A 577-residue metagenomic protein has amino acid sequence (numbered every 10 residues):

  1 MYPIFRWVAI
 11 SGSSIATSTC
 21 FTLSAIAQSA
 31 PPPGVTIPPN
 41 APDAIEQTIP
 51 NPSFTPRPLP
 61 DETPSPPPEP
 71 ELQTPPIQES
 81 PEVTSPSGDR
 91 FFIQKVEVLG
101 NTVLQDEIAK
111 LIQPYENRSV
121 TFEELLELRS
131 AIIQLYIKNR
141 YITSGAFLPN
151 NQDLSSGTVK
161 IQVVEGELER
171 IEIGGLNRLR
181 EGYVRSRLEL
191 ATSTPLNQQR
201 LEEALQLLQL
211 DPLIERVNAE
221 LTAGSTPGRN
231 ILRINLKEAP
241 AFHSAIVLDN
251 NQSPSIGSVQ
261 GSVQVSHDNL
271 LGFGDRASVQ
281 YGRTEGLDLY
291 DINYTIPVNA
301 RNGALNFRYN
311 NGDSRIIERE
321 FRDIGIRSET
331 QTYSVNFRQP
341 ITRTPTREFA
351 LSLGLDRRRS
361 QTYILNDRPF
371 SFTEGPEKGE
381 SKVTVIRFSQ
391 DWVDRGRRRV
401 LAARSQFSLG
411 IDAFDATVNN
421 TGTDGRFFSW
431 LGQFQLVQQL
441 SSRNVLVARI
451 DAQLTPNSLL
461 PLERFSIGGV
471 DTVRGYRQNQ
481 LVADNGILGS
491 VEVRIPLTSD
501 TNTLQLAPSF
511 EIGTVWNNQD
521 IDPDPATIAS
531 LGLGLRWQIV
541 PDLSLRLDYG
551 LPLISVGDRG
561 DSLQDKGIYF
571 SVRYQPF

Functional and structural regions predicted by a protein language model:
Y2-I4, Q28-Q252, V263-Q264, Q280-D291 (+2 more regions): Periplasmic polypeptide-binding modules associated with outer-membrane biogenesis and secretion
G228, G257-G261, G286-Y290, E329-Y333 (+5 more regions): Residues that define the transmembrane beta-barrel architecture of outer-membrane proteins
F242-Q252, V263-H267, F273-E285, Y290-I292 (+4 more regions): Transmembrane beta-strand segments that form the barrel wall of outer-membrane beta-barrel proteins
F242-S244, L271-A277, A300-L305, S314-R315 (+6 more regions): Repeated loop/turn-to-beta-strand initiation elements of outer-membrane beta-barrel proteins
V265, L535-W537, D542, L563-F577: Outer-membrane beta-barrel "beta-signal"
H267-N269, I296-V298, Q339-I341, W392-D394 (+5 more regions): Residue-level signature of outer-membrane beta-barrel architecture
A304-N457: Transmembrane beta-strand segments of outer-membrane beta-barrel domains in Gram-negative and organellar OMPs
I316-E318, G354, R358, I364-P376 (+3 more regions): Outer membrane beta-barrel transmembrane domains
